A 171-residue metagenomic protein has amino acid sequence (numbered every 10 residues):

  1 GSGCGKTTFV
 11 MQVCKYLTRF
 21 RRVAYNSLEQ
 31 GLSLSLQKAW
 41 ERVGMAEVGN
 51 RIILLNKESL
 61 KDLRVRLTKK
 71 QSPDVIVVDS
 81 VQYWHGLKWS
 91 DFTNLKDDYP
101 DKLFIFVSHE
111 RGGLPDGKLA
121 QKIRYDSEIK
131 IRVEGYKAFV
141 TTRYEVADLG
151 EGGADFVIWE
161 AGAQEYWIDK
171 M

Functional and structural regions predicted by a protein language model:
G1, N26-L28, V78-V81, V107-E110 (+1 more regions): Short His-Asn-centered micro-motif
G1-K61: Conserved P-loop
G3-C4, G31-L32, L60-K61, V81-L87 (+1 more regions): Short acidic, S/G/P-rich loop/turn micro-motifs used as interaction or catalytic elements
Y16-T18, E47, L67-Q71, K96-P100 (+1 more regions): Conserved catalytic network of the ASCE P-loop NTPase/AAA+ motor domain
S35-A39, D91-N94, K122-D126: Alpha-helical scaffold elements adjacent to nucleotide-binding pockets in ATP/GTP-utilizing enzyme cores
L36-A39, V65-L67, K88-W89, D116-K118: Short, well-ordered secondary-structure micro-motifs
L54-V107: Phosphate-binding/switch loop-helix module in NTP-utilizing enzymes
D97-M171: Phosphate-binding/switch region of NTP-binding enzymes
